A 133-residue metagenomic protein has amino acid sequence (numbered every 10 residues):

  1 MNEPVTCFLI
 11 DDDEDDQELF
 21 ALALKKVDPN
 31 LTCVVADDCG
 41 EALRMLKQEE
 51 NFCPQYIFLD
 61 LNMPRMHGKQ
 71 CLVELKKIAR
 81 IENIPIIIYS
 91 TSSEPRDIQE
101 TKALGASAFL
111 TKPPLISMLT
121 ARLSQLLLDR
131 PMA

Functional and structural regions predicted by a protein language model:
P4, N30, F52-Y56, R80-P85: His-Asp phosphorelay/catalytic-motif detector in bacterial-type signaling
E14-A36: Two-component/phosphorelay signaling modules centered on CheY-like receiver
E18, Q70, S93-L110, M118-A121: Alpha4 helix (beta4-alpha4-beta5 surface) of REC/receiver domains from two-component response regulators
V35-K47, G68: Helix N-cap/capping motif at the beta->alpha junctions
R44, K69-E82: Short amphipathic alpha-helix used as the core "switch/output" element in two-component signaling
L59-D60: Active-site residues of response regulator receiver
M63-M66: Receiver (REC) domain active-site loop signature in two-component systems and cognate sites in sensor histidine kinases
